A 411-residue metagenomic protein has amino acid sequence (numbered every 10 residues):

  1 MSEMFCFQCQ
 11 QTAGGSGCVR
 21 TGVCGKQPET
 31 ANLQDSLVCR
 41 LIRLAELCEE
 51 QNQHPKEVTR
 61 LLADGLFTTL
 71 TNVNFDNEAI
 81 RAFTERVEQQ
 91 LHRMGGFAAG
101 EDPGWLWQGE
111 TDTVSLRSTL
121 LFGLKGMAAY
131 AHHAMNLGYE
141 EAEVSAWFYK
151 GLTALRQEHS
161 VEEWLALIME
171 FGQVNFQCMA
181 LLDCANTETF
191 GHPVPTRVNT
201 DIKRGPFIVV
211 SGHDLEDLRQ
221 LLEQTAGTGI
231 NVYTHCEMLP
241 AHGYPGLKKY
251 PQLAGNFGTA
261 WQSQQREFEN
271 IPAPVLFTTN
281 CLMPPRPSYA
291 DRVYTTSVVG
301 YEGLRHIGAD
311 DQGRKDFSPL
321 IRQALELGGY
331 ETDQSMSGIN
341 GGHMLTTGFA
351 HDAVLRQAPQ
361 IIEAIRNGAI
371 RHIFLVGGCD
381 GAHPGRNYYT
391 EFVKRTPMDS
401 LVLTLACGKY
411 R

Functional and structural regions predicted by a protein language model:
M1-R411: Metallocofactor- and cofactor-centric catalytic cores in central/energy metabolism, strongly enriched
